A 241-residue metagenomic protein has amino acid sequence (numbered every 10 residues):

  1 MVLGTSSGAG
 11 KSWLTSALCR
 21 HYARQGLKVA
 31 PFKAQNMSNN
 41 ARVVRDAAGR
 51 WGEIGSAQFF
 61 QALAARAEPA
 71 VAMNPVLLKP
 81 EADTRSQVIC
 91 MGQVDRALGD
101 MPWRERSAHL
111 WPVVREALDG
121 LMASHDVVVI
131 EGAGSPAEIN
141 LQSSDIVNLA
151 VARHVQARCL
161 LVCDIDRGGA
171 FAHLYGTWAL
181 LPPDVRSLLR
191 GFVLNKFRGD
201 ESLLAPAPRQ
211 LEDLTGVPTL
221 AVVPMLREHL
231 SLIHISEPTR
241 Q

Functional and structural regions predicted by a protein language model:
M1-S236: Flexible phosphate-sensing "switch/lid" loops adjacent to ATP/NTP-binding sites across phosphate-transfer
E237-Q241: Short "domain-exit" segments at the C-terminal end of structured domains
